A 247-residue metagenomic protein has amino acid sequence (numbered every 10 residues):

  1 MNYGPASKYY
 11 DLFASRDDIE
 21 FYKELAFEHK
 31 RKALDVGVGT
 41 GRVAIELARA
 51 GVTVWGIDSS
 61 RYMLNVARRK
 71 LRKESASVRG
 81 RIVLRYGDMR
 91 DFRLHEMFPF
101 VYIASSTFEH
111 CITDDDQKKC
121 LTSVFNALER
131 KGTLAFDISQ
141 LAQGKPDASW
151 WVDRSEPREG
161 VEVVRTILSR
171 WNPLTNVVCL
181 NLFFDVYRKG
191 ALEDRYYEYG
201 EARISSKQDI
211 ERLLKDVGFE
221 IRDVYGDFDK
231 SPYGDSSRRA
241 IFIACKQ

Functional and structural regions predicted by a protein language model:
M1-R31: Conserved class I S-adenosyl-L-methionine
K30-G39: Conserved class I S-adenosyl-L-methionine
R42: Conserved SAM/SAH-binding loop-helix junction of Class I S-adenosyl-L-methionine-dependent methyltransferases
I45-D91: Class I SAM-dependent methyltransferase SAM/SAH-binding core
R90-F100: A short acidic, Gly/Pro-enriched loop at the edge of an enzyme's catalytic core that lines a small-molecule cofactor
K118-R130: A short glycine-rich, Lys/Arg-flanked "PGG" loop and its adjoining helix->strand segment in the class I
A135-E211: SAM-dependent methyltransferase
E201-Q247: C-terminal lobe and adjacent flexible extensions of AdoMet/dcAdoMet transferase-like proteins
